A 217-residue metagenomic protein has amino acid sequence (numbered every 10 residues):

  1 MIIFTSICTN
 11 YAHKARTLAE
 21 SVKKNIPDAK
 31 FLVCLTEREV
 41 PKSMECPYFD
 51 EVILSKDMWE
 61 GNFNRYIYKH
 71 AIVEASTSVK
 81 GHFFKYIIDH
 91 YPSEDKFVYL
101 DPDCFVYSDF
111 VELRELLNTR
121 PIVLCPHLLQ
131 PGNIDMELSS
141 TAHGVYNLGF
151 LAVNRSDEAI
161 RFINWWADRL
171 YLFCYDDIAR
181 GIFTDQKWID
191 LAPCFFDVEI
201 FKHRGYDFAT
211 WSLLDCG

Functional and structural regions predicted by a protein language model:
M1-G217: Glycosyltransferase catalytic domains, chiefly GT-A lineage
